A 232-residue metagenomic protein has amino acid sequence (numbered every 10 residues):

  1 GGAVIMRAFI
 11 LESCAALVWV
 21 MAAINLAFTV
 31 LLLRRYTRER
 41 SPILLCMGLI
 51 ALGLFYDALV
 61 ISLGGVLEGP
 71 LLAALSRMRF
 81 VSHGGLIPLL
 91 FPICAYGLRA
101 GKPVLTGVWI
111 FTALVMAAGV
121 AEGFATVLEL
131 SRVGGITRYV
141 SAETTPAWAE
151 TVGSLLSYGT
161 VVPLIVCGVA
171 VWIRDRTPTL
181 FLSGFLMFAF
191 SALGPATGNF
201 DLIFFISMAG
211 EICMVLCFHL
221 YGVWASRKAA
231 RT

Functional and structural regions predicted by a protein language model:
M6-F28, S154: Hydrophobic transmembrane alpha-helical segments in integral membrane proteins
L26-Y36, V60-L71, V81-T112, F218 (+1 more regions): Internal transmembrane alpha-helix with an interfacial aromatic "cap," most often the third helix
A27-R34, L90-Y96, S141-P178: Alpha-helical transmembrane segments in multipass membrane proteins, preferentially the mid-helix core
R38-G53, V104-V108, R174-F185: Membrane-interfacial loop-to-transmembrane alpha-helix junctions, especially the N-terminal start
G48-V66: A generic, lipid-embedded transmembrane alpha helix
P70-V81, D201-E211: Non-cytosolic membrane-interface motifs at loop->transmembrane helix junctions
A95-V162: Membrane-proximal helix-loop-helix units in multi-pass membrane proteins
T160-T232: C-terminal transmembrane-bundle signature of multipass membrane proteins, characterized by strong activation on
